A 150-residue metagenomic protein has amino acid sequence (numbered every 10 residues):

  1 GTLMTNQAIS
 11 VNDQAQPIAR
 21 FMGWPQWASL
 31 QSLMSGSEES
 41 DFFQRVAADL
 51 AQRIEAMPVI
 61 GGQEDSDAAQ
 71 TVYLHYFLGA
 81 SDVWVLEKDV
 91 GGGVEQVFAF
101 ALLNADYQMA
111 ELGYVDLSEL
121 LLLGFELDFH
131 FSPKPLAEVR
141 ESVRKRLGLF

Functional and structural regions predicted by a protein language model:
G1-N6, R146-F150: Short intrinsically disordered terminal tails
M4-F77: N-terminal domain-onset segments
M22, I60-G61, G92, L112 (+1 more regions): Feature targets compositionally biased, intrinsically disordered low-complexity regions with long contiguous runs
S40-D41, L74-H75, Q96-F98, L123 (+2 more regions): Short non-domain terminal segments
L86-L121: Acidic, aromatic-enriched beta-alpha/helix-loop junctions
Q108-F150: Helix-rich interaction surfaces within compact, conserved domain-sized segments that mediate assembly or partner
